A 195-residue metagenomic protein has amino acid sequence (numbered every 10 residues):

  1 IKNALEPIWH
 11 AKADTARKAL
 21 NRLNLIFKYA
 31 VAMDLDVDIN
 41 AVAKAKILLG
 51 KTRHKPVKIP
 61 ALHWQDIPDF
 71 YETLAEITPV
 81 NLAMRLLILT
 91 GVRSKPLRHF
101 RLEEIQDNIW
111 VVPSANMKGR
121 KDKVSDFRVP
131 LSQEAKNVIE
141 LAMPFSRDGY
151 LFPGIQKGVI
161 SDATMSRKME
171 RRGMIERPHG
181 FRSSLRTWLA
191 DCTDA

Functional and structural regions predicted by a protein language model:
L5-E6, F27-V31: Short amphipathic alpha-helical interface segments enriched in basic and hydrophobic/aromatic residues, used as
L5-I8, N116: Short, histidine-centered active-site or binding-site loop motifs used for metal coordination, general acid-base
I8-R22, A32, D36-F100, V112 (+2 more regions): Basic, Lys/Arg- and aromatic-enriched nucleic-acid-binding interface segment
K12, I26, A61-P68, P130-G180 (+2 more regions): Active-site/catalytic core of tyrosine-dependent DNA strand-transfer enzymes
I39, E103-I109, I175, H179 (+1 more regions): Short, polar N-cap/turn motifs at the start of nucleic acid-interacting alpha helices
A43-K51, T90, K95, H99-L141: Conserved tyrosine-mediated DNA breakage-rejoining catalytic core shared by Y-recombinases
L74, S114-N116, Q156: Short, well-ordered turn and helix-capping elements at secondary-structure junctions
